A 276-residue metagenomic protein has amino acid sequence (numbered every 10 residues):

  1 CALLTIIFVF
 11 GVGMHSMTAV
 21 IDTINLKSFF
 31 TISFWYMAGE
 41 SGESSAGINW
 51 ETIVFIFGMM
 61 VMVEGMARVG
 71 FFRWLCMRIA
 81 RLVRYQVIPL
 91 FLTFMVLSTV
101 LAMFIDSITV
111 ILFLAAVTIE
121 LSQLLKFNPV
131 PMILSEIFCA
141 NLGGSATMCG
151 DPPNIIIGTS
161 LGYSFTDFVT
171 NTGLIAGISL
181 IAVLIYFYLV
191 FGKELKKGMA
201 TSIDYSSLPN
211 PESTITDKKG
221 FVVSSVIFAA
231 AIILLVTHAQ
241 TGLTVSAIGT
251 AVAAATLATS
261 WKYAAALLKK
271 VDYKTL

Functional and structural regions predicted by a protein language model:
C1, L97-D106, I137-C149, T237-Q240: Transmembrane alpha-helix interface/packing and boundary motifs in multi-pass membrane proteins, characterized by
C1-R68, G173-L180, L184-L276: Hydrophobic transmembrane alpha-helices of multi-pass small-molecule transporters
A2-T5, M60, L90-S98, I111 (+4 more regions): Alpha-helical transmembrane segments of multi-pass membrane proteins, especially transporters and channels
F8-G11, I79, V83, L125 (+5 more regions): Structural signal for hydrophobic packing residues in well-ordered secondary-structure cores of soluble enzyme domains
I24-V130, V271-L276: Membrane-embedded alpha-helical segments and adjacent helix-loop junctions characteristic of multi-pass solute
M66, I88, I105-T109, I133 (+5 more regions): Alpha-helix capping and helix-loop boundary segments enriched in small/acidic/polar residues
F71, M103, G144-S145, D151 (+2 more regions): Gly/Ser/Thr-rich helix-start
E120-E194, M199-S202: Membrane-core helix-loop-helix motifs of multi-pass transport proteins
